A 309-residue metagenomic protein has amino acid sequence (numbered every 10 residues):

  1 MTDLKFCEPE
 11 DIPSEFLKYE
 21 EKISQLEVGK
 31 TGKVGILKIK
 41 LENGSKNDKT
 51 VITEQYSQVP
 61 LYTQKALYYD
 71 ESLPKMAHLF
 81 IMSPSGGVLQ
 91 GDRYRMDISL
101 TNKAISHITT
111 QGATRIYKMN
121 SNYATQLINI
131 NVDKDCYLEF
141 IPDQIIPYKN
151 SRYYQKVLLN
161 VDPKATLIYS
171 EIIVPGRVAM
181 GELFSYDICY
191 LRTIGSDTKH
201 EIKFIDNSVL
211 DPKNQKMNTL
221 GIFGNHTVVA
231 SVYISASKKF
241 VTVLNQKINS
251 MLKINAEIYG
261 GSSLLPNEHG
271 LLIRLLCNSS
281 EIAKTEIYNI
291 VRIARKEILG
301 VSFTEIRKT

Functional and structural regions predicted by a protein language model:
M1-K134, L138-Q144: N-terminal, charged/glycine-rich beta-strand/loop interface patches
S24, V34-I36, E42-Q58, N131-C136 (+6 more regions): N-terminal intrinsically disordered, cationic/polar leader segments that include organellar targeting peptides
T31-K33, Q90, N122-A124, K149-S151 (+3 more regions): Solvent-exposed loop and beta-edge segments used for protein-protein assembly and interaction
Q64, I173, V178-T309: A structural signal for small-residue-enriched, beta-sheet-centric alpha/beta enzyme cores and oligomeric scaffold folds
R93-R95, T125-L127, R152-K156, I188-Y190 (+1 more regions): Transmembrane beta-barrel architecture of outer membranes
I105-H107, Y137-L138, T166-L167, A230-S231 (+1 more regions): Structural motif
Y117, N122-F184: Internal, conserved structured core segments that host functional sites
